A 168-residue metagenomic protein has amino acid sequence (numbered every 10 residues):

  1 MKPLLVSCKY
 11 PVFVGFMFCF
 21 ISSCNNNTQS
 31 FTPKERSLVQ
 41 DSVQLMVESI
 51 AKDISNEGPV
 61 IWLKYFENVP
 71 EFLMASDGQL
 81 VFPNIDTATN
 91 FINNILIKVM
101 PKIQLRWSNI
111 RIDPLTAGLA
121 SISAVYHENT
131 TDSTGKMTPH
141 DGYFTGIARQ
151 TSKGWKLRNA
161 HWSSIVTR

Functional and structural regions predicted by a protein language model:
M1-K34: Bacterial Sec-dependent N-terminal signal peptides
C24-K64: Short, low-complexity N-terminal intrinsically disordered segments enriched in polar/charged residues
N27-T28, D141-R168: Short beta-strand edge/turn micro-motifs at domain boundaries
P59-P114, G118, P139: A solvent-exposed, acidic/Ser-Thr-rich amphipathic alpha-helical stretch
I92, S108-I112, Y126-E128, Y143-R149: Hydrophobic/aromatic beta-strand elements that line small-molecule binding cavities or substrate pockets in beta-rich
V99-M100, E128-T138: Short, cysteine-centered beta-strand-loop-beta hairpins and adjacent loop/turn segments enriched in charged/polar
I112-A120, K136, A148-G154: A short, structured loop/turn motif at beta-sheet edges
G118-E128: A short hydrophobic beta-strand element
